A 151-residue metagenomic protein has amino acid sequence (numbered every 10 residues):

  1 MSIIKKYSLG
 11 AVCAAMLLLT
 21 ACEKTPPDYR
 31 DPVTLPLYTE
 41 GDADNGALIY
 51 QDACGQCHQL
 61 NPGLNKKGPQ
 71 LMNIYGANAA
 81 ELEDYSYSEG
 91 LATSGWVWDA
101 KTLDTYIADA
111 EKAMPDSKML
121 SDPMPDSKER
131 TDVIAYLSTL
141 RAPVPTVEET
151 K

Functional and structural regions predicted by a protein language model:
S2-A11: Bacterial N-terminal signal peptides that target proteins for export
L18-A21: C-terminal motif of bacterial Sec signal peptides marking the signal peptidase cleavage site
E23-I49, T150: Electrostatic cytochrome c docking/interface patches
Y38-G63, Q70-L71, Y75: Sequence/structural segment immediately N-terminal to covalent heme-attachment motifs in c-type and related
P69-Q70, S117: Extracytoplasmic/periplasmic beta-strand context in beta-sandwich domains, especially the cupredoxin/COX2 CuA-binding
I74, N78-E81, A110-M114: A short secondary-structure junction motif
E83-K101: Short Fe-S-cluster ligation motifs
D99-T150: C-terminal capping alpha-helices of c-type cytochrome domains
